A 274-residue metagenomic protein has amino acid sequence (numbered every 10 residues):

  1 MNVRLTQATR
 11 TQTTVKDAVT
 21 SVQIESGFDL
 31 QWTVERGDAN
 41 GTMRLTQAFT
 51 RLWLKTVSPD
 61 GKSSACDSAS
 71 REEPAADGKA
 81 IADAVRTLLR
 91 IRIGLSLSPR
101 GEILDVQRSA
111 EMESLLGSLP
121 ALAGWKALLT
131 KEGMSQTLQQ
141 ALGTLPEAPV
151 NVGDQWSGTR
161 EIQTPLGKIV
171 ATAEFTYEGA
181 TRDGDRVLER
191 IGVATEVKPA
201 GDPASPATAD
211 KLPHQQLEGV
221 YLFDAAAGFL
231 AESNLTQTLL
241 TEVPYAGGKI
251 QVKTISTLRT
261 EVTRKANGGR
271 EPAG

Functional and structural regions predicted by a protein language model:
M1-G274: Signature of exported/secreted
